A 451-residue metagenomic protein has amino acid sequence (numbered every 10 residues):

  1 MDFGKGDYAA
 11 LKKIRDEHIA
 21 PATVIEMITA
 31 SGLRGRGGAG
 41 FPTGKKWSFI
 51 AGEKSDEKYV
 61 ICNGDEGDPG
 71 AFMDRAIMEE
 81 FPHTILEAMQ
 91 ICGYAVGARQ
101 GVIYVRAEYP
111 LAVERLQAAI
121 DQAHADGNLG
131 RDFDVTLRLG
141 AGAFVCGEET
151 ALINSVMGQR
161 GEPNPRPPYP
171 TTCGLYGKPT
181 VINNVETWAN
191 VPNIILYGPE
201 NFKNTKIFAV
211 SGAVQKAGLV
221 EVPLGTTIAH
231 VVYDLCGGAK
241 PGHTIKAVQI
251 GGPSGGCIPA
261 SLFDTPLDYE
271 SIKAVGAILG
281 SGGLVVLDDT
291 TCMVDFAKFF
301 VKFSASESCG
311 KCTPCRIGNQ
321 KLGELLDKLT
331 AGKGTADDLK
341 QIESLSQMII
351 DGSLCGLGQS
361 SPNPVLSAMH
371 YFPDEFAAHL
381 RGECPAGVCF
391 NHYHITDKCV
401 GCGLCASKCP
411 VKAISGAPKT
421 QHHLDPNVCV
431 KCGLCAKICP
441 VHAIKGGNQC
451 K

Functional and structural regions predicted by a protein language model:
D2-A9, C62-D74, P170-L175, A209-V214 (+1 more regions): Gly-rich Lys/Arg/Thr-decorated short loops/hinges at beta-loop-alpha junctions or inter-strand turns that position
A9-M27, D56-V60, G64, M73-M78 (+7 more regions): Ferredoxin-type iron-sulfur electron-transfer modules in oxidoreductases and energy-metabolism complexes
T29-F49, G142-N154, G158, A305-I317 (+1 more regions): Conserved phosphate/anionic-ligand binding catalytic regions in large, soluble enzymes, centered on
G37, G225, C309-C315, C355 (+4 more regions): Short cysteine clusters
F81-A95: Histidine-anchored nucleotide/phosphate-binding helix
A88-Q90, L224-P241: Short amphipathic, charge-patterned alpha-helical segments
V113-L224, C236: Hydrophobic alpha-helical positions that pack around
P314-Q320, L404-H423, L434-K451: Iron-sulfur cluster-binding cysteine motifs and their immediate structural context in ferredoxin-like electron-transfer
